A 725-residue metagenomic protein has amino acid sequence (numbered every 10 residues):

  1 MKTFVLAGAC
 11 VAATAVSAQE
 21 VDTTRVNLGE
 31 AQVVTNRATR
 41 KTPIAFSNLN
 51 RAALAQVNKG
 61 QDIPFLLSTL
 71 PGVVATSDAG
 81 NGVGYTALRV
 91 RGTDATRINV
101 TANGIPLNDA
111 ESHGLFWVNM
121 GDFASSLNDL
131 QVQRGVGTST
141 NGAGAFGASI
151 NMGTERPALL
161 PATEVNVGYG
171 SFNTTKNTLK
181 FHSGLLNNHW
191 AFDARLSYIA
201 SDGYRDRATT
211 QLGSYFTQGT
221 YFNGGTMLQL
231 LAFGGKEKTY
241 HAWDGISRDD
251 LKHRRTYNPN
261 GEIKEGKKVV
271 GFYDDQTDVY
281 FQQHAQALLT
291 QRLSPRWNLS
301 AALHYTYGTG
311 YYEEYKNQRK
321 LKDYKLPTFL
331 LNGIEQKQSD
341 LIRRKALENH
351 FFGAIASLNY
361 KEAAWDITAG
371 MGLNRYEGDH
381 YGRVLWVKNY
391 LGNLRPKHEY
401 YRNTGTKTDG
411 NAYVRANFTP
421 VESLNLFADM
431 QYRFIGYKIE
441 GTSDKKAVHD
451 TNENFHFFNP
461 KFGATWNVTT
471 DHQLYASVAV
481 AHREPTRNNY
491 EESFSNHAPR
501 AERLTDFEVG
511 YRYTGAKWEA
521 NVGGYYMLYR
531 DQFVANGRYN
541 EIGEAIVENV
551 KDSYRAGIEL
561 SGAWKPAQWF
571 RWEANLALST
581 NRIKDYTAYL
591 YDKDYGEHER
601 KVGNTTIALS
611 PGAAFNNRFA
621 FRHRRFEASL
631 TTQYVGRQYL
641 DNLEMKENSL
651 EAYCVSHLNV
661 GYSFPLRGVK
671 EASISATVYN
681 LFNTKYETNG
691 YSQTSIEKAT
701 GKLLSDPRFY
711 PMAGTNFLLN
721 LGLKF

Functional and structural regions predicted by a protein language model:
Q19-Q56, A95, E519, G523: Short, acidic, small-residue-rich periplasmic hinge/interaction motif at the N-terminus of Gram-negative outer-membrane
P64-P106, D122, N128: Extracytoplasmic beta-strand/coil segments of soluble accessory domains associated with Gram-negative outer-membrane
R89, P106-R134, G153, D250: Short acidic/polar hinge/loop motifs at secondary-structure boundaries that mediate gating or recognition
G121-N166: A beta-strand signature from Gram-negative outer-membrane beta-barrel systems, especially the internal plug domain
A162, Y169-A200, R205-A242, Y280 (+2 more regions): Transmembrane beta-barrel wall of Gram-negative outer-membrane proteins
N298-H304, N467, Q473-A479, R500-K565 (+3 more regions): Membrane-embedded beta-barrel scaffold of Gram-negative outer-membrane proteins
E422, Y526-L528, E548-N642, G722: Gram-negative outer-membrane beta-barrel transporters
W572, T580-R582, Y634-L640, Y662-F725: C-terminal beta-signal and adjacent terminal beta-strands/loops of Gram-negative outer-membrane beta-barrel proteins
